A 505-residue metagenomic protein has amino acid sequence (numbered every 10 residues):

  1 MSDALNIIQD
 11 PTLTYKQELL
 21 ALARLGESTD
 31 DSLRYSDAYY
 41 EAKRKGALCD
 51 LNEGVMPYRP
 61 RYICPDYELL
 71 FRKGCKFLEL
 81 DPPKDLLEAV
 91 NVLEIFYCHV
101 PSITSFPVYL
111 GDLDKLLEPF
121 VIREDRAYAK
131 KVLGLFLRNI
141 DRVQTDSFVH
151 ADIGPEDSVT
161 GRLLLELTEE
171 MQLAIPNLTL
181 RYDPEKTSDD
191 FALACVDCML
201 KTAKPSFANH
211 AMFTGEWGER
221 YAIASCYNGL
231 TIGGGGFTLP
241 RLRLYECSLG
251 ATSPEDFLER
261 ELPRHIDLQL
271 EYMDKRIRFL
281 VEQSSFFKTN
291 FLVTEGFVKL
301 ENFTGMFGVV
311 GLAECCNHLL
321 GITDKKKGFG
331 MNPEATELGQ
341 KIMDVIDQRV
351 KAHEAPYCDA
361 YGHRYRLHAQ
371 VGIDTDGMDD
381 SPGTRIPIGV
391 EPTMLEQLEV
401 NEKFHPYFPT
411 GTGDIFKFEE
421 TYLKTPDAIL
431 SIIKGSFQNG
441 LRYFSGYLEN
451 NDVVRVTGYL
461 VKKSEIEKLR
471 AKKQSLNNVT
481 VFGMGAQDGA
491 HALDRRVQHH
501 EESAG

Functional and structural regions predicted by a protein language model:
S2-E301, I322, G328-N332, K351-A504: Conserved catalytic cores of very large enzyme subunits
V108, K299-C315: Conserved phosphate/anionic-ligand binding catalytic regions in large, soluble enzymes, centered on
L262-P263, G308-G311, L320: A conserved active-site cap/scaffold subdomain adjacent to cofactor or substrate pockets
K326-R349: Short secondary-structure subsegments characteristic of cysteine-rich extracellular domains
